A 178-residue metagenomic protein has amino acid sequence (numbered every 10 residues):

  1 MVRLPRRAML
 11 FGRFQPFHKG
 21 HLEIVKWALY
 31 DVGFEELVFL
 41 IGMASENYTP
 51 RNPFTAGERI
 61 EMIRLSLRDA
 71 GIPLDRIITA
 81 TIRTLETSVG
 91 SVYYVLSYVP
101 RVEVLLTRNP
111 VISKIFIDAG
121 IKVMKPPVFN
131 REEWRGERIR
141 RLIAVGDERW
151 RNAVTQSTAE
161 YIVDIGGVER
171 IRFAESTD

Functional and structural regions predicted by a protein language model:
M1-D178: Nucleotidyltransferase catalytic core that binds NTPs
